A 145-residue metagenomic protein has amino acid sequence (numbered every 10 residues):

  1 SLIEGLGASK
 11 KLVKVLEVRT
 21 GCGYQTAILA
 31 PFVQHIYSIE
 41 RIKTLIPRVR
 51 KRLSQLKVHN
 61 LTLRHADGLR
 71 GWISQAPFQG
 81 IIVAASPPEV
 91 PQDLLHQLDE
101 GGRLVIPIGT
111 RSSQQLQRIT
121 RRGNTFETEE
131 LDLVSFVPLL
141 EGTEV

Functional and structural regions predicted by a protein language model:
I3-F126: Conserved nucleotide-cofactor-binding alpha/beta core module
L116-V145: Substrate-binding/catalytic lobe of Class I Rossmann-like enzymes that use SAM or dcSAM, i.e., the mid-to-C-terminal
